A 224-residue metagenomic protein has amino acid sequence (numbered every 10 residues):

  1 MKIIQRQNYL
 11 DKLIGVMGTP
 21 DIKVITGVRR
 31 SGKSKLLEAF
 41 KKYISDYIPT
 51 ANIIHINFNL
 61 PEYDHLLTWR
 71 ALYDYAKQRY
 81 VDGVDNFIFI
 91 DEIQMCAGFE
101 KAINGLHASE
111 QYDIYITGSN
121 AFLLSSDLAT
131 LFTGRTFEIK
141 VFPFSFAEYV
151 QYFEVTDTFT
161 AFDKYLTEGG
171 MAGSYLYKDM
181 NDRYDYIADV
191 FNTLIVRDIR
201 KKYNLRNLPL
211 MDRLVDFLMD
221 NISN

Functional and structural regions predicted by a protein language model:
I3, F142-N224: Interdomain hinge/linker elements that couple catalytic modules in large macromolecular machines
I3-P20: Pre-Walker A adenine-sensing motif
I25: Hydrophobic anchor at the beta1->P-loop junction of P-loop NTPases
K33: Conserved lysine of the Walker
L36, F40: Hydrophobic positions on the alpha1 helix immediately C-terminal to the Walker A/P-loop
I54-N86: Short glycine-rich substrate-engagement loop in P-loop NTPases that contacts/grips substrate
G105, F122-E138, F153-E154: Short regulatory helix/loop adjacent to the ATP-binding pocket of P-loop NTPases
D113-S119, K140, Y149: Structural recognition of the conserved hydrophobic beta-strand(s) that form the central parallel beta-sheet of P-loop
